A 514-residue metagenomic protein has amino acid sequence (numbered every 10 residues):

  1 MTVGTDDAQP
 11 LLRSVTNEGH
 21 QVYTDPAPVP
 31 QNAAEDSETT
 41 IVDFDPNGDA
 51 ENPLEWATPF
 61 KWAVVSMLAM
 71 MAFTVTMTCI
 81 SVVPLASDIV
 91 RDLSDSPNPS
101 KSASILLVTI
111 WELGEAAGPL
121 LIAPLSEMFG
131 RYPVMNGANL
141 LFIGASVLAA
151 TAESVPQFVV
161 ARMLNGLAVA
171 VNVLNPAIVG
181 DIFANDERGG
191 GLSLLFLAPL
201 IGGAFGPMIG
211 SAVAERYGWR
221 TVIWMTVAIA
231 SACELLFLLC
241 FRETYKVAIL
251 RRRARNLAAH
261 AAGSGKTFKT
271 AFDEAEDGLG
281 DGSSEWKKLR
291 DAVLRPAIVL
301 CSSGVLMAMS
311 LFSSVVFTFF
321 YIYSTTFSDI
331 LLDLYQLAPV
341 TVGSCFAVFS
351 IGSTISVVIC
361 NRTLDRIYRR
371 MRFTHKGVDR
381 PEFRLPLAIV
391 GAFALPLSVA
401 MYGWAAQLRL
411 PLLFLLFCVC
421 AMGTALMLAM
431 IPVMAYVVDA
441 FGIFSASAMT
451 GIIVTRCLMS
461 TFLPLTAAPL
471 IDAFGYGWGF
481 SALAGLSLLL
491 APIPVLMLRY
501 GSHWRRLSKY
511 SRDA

Functional and structural regions predicted by a protein language model:
M1-T78, V82, S87, R91: Cytosolic juxtamembrane N-terminal segment immediately preceding the first transmembrane helix of multi-pass
T2-D7, L54-P59, R188-G190, E215-S302 (+3 more regions): Central mid-sequence intracellular linker of multi-pass
T76, T109-E112, V147-E153, R162 (+4 more regions): C-terminal transmembrane bundle
T78, L93-S94, F129-G130, T151-P156 (+3 more regions): Helix-breaking motifs and short loop linkers at transmembrane-helix boundaries and internal kinks in secondary membrane
A86-A116: Extracellular/periplasmic helix-loop-helix junction of adjacent transmembrane segments in MFS-like secondary
A117-P156: Conserved MFS/SLC helix-loop-helix module at the cytosolic interface between two early adjacent transmembrane helices
A161-L200: Cytoplasmic helix-loop-helix junction between adjacent transmembrane helices in 12-TM secondary transporters
E187-Y217, T221-C233, F237, G352-V357 (+1 more regions): Glycine-rich segments within core transmembrane alpha-helices of 12-TM secondary carriers
